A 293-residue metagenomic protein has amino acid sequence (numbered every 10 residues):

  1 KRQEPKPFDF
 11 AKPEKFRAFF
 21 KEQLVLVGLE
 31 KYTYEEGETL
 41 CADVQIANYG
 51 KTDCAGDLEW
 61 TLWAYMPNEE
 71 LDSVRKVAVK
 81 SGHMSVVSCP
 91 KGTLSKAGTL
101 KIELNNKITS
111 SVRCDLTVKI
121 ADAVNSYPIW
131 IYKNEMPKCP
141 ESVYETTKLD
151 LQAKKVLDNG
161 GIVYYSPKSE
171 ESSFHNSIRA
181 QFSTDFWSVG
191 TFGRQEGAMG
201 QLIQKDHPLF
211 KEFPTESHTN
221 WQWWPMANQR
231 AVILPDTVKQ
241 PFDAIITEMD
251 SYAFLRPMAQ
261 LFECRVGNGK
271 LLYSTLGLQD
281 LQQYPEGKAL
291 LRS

Functional and structural regions predicted by a protein language model:
K1-T39, Q45, P67: Extended substrate-binding grooves/exosites of carbohydrate-active enzymes
E30-Y32, H83-P90, L104-N105: Beta-strand-rich interaction surfaces with strong enrichment in secreted/lumenal proteins
Y34, S88-L94, I108, L157: Hydrophobic beta-strand core residues of beta-sandwich domains
T39-V86, K96-E103, S110-I120: Beta-strand-rich binding/interaction modules
H83-S88, D122-P140: Short beta-strand elements
E141-S188, N268, S274: Short alpha-beta junction capping motif
E171-S173, W187-P285: Catalytic beta-strand/loop cores that center a nucleophilic Ser/Cys/Thr and support acyl-enzyme chemistry
G287-S293: Short amphipathic C-terminal alpha-helix that caps PH/PH-like domains
